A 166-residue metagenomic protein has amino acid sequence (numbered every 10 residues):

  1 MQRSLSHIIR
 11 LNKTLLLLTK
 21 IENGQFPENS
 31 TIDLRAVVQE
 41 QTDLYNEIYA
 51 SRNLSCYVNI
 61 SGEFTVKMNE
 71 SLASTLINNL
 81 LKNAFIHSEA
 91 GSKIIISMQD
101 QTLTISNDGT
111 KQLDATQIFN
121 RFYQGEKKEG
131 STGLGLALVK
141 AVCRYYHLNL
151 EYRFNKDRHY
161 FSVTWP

Functional and structural regions predicted by a protein language model:
R3-I8: Short alpha-helical segment of the dimerization/phosphotransfer core of two-component systems
N23-E28, T65-M68: Conserved micro-motifs of the catalytic ATP-binding
S55-T65, Q99: Conserved catalytic submotifs in the C-terminal HATPase_c
A84-F85: Short helix-loop "hinge" at the ATP-lid/N-box region of the Bergerat-fold HATPase_c
G91-T102: Short beta-strand/loop element within the Bergerat-fold HATPase_c
K111-Q124: Short conserved segment of the HATPase_c
H147-N155: Glycine-rich ATP-binding loops of the HATPase_c
